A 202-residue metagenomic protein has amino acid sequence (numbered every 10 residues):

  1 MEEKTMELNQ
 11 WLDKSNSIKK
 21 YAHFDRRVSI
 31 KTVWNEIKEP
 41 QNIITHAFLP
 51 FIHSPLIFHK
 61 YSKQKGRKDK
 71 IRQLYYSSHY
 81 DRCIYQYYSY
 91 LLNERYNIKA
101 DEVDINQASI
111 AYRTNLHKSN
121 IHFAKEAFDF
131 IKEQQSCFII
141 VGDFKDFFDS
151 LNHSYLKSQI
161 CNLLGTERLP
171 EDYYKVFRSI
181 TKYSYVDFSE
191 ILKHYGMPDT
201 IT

Functional and structural regions predicted by a protein language model:
M1-R67: Non-catalytic, polymerase-adjacent accessory regions of viral genome-replication enzymes
P40-Q41, S77-S78, F128-E133: A general structural signal for short secondary-structure junctions and capping/turn motifs
F51, P55-C83, D104-N115, Y195-T202: Short, conserved non-catalytic motifs in the polymerase core
I71-L74, H122-F128, V141: Short alpha-helical segments and helix-capping/turn motifs at coil-helix boundaries
S77-S89, K145-D149: Short, hydrophobic, well-ordered secondary-structure elements
R82-E94, R178-K182: Short, hydrophobic/amphipathic alpha-helical patches that form generic packing surfaces within helical domains
Y90-Q135: Well-ordered mid-protein domain cores that form the structural environment of catalytic cofactors
K132-T202: Conserved polymerase palm-domain catalytic core
